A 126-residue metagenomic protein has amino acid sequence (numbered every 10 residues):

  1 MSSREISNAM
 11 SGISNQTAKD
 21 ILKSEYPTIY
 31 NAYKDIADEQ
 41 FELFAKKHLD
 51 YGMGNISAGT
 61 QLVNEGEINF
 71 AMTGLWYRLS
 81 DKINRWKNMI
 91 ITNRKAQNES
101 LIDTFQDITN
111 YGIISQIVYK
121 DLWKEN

Functional and structural regions predicted by a protein language model:
M1-N126: Intrinsically disordered, low-complexity regulatory regions that flank transcription factor DNA-binding cores
